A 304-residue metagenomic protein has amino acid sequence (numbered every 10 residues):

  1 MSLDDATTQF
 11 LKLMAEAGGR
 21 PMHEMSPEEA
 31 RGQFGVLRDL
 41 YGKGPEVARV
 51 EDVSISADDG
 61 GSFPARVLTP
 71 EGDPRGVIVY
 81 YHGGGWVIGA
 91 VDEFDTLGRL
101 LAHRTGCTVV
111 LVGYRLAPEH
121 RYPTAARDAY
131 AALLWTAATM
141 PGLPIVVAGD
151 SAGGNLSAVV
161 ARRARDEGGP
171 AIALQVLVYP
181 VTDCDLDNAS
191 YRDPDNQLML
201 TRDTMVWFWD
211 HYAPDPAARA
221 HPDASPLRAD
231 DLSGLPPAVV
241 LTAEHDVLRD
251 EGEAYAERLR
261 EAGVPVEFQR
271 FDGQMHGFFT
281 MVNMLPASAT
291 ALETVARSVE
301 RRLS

Functional and structural regions predicted by a protein language model:
M1-V67, S304: A glycine/proline-hinged amphipathic helix-loop "lid/cap" segment that gates access to hydrophobic ligand pockets
A65-P74, L227-L232: Short beta-strand-to-loop junctions in surface cap/lid or active-site-entrance loops
R75-G84: Short beta-strand element of the alpha/beta-hydrolase
V77, G106-V110: A fold-wide structural signal in alpha/beta-hydrolase
G85-R99, E251: The serine-hydrolase catalytic nucleophile loop
A90-V91, L97, V110-P144, V282-S288: Catalytic nucleophile-loop/oxyanion-hole region of alpha/beta-hydrolase and closely related hydrolase-like folds
G149, G153, S157: Gly/Ala-rich beta-loop-alpha elbow adjacent to hydrolase catalytic centers
A158-S304: Alpha/beta hydrolase fold serine-hydrolase catalytic domain that processes acyl esters and thioesters
